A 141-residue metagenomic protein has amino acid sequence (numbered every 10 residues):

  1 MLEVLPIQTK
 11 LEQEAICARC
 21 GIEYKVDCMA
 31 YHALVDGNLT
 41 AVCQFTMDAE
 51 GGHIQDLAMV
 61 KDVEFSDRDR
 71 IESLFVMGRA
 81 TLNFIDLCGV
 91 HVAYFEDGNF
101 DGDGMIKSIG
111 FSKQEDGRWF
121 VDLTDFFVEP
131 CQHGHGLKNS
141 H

Functional and structural regions predicted by a protein language model:
M1-K25, P130-H141: Short amphipathic alpha-helix that is part of the acyltransferase structural core
M1-V4, C17, G37-C43, M77 (+1 more regions): Generic preference for well-ordered secondary structure
V4-K10, C17-C20, D27-V35, D67-E72 (+1 more regions): Short linear motifs at secondary-structure transitions and domain/linker junctions
R19-V60: A conserved beta-strand-loop-helix scaffold within acyl/acetyltransferase catalytic domains
H32-T46, Y94-H141: Terminal substrate-recognition subdomain of acyl/acetyltransferases
G52-G117: Acyl-donor binding region in acyl/amide transferases
